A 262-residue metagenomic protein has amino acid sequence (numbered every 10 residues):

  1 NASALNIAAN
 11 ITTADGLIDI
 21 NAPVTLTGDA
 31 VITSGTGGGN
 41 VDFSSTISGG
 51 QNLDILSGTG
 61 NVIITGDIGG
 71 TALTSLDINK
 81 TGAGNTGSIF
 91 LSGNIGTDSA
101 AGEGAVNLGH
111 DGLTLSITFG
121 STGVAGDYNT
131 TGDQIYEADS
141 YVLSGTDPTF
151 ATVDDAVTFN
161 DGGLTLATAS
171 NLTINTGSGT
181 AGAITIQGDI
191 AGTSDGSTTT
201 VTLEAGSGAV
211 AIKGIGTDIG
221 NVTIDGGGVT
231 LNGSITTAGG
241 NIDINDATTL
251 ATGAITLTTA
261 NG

Functional and structural regions predicted by a protein language model:
N1-G262: Extracellular lectin-like interaction modules
